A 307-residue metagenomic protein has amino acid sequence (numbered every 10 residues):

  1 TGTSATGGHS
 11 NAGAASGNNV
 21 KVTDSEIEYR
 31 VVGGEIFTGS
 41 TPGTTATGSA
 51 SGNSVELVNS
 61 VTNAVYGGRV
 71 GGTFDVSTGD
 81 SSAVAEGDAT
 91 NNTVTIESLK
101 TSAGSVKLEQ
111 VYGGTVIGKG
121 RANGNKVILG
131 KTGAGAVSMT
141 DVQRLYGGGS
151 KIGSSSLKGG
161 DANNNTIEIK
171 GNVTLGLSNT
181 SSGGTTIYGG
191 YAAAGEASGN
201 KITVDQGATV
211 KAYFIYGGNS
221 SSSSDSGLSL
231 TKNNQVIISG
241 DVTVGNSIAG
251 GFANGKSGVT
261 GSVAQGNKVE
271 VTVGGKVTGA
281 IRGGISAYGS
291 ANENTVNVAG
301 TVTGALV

Functional and structural regions predicted by a protein language model:
T1-Y66, V70-Y112, V116-T186, Y191-F214 (+3 more regions): Surface-exposed loop/turn motifs in large extracellular/passenger domains
